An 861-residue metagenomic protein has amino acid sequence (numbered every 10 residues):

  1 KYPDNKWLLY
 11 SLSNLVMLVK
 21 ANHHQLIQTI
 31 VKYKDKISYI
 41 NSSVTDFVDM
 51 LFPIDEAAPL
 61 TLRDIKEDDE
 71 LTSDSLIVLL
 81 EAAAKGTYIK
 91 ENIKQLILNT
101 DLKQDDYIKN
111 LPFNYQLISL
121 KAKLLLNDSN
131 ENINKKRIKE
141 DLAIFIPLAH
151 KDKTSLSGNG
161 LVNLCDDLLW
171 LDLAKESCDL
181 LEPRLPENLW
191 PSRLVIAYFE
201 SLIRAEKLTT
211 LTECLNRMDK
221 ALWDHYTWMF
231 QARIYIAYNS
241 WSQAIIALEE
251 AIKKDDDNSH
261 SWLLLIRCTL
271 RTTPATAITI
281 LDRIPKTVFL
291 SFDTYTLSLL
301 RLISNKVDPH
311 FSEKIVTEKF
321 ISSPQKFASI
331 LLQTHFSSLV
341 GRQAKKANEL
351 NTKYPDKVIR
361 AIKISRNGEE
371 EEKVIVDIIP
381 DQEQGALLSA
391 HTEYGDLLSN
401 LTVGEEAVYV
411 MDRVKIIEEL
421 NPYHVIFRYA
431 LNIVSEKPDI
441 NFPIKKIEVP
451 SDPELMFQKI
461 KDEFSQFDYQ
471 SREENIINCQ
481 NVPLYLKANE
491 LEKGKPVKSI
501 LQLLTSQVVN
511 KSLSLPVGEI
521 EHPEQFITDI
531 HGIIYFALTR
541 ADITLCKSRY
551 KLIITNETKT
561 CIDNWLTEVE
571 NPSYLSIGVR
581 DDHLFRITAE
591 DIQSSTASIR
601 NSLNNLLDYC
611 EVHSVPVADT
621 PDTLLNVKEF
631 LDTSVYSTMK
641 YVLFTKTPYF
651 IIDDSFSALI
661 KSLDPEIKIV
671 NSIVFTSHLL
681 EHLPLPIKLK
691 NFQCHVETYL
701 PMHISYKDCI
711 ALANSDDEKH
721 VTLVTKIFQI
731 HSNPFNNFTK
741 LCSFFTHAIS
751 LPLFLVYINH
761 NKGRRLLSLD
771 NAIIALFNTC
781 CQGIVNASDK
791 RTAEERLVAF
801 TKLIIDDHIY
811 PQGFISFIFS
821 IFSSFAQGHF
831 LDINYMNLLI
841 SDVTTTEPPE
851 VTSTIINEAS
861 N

Functional and structural regions predicted by a protein language model:
K1, N22-I37, A57-E70, K90-I108 (+6 more regions): Alpha-helical repeat scaffolds
Y2-S11, K36-D46, D69-L79, I108-K121 (+6 more regions): Generic helix N-cap/helix-start motif at coil->alpha-helix transitions
V16, L51, A83, K123-L125 (+5 more regions): Residue at a conserved register position within TPR or TPR-like alpha-solenoid repeats
V19-K20, I54, L171, A205 (+3 more regions): Structural motif corresponding to the intra-repeat A-B loop/turn of tetratricopeptide repeats
F230-R233, A237, W241-R342: N-terminal intrinsically disordered, low-complexity, charge/repeat-rich segments that act as generic
P324-K373: Extended boundary segments
N432-N475: Glycine- and charge-enriched low-complexity intrinsically disordered segments
V517-P648, F656-S860: Active-site-proximal, substrate-binding regions of enzyme catalytic domains and RNA-binding/basic surfaces
